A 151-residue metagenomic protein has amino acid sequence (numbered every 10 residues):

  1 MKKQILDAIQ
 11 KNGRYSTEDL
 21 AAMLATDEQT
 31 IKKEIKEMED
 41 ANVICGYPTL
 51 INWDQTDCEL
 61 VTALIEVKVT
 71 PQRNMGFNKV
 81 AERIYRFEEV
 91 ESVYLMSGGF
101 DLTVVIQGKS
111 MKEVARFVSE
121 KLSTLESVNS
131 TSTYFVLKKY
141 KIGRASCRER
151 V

Functional and structural regions predicted by a protein language model:
M1-R148: A compositional/biophysical signature of low hydrophobicity enriched in polar/charged and small residues
